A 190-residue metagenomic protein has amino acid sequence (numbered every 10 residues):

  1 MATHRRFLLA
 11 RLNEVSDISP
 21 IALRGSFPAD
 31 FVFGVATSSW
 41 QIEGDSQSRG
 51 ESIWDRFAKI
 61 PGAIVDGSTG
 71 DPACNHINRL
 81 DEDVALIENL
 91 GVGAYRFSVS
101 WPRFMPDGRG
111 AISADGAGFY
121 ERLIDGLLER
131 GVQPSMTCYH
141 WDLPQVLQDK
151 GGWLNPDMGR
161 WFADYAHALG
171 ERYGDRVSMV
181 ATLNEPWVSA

Functional and structural regions predicted by a protein language model:
H4-S113, A117, L123-G126, R130: N-terminal structural segment of carbohydrate-active enzymes
V84-A190: Substrate-binding cleft and catalytic face of glycoside hydrolase catalytic domains, especially the flexible beta-alpha
